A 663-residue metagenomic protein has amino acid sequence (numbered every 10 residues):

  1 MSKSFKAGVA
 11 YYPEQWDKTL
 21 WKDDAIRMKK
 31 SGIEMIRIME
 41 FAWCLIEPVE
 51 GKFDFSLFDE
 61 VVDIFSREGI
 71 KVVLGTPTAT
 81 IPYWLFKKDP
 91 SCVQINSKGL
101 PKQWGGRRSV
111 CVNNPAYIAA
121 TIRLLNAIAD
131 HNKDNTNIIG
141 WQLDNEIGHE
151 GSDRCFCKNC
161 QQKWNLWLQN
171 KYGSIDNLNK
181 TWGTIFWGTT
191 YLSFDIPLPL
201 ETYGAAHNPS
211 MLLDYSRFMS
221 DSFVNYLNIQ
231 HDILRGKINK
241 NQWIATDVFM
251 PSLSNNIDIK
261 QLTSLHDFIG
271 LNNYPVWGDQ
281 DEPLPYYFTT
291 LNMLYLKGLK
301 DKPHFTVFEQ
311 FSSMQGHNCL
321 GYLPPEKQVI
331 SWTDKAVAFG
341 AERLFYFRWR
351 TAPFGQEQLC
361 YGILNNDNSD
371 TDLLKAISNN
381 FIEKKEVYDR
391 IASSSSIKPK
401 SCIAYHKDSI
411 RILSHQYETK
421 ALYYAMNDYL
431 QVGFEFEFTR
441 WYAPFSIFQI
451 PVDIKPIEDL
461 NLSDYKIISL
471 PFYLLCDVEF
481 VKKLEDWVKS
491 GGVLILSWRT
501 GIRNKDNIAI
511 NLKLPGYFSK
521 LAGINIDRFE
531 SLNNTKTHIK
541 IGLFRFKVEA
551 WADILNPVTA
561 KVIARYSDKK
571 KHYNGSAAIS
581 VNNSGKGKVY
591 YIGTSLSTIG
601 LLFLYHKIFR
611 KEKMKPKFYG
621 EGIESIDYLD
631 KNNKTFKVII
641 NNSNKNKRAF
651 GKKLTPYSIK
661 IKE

Functional and structural regions predicted by a protein language model:
K3-A7, G32-E34, S66-V72, D134-I139 (+7 more regions): Short, well-ordered coil/turn segments that N-cap beta-strands
K6-K18, M39-S56, Q103-I122, I147-D153 (+6 more regions): The substrate-binding groove and active-site-proximal loops of carbohydrate-active enzymes, especially glycoside
V9, M28, I36, F65 (+8 more regions): Conserved, mostly hydrophobic/aromatic
Y12-E14, M39-A42, G75-W84, I139-G148 (+5 more regions): Short, solvent-exposed turn/loop segments enriched in Gly/Ser/Thr/Pro and often Arg
Q15-K30, T121-A127, P251-L262, P325-D334 (+1 more regions): Short, acidic/polar
K22-K30, M35-P101, A129, Q230-I238 (+1 more regions): Aromatic-lined substrate-binding rim segments of carbohydrate-active enzymes
K98-F268, N272-Y286: Polysaccharide-binding and catalytic clefts of secreted carbohydrate-active enzymes
P197, K240, I269-E663: Carbohydrate-binding surfaces of carbohydrate-active enzymes
